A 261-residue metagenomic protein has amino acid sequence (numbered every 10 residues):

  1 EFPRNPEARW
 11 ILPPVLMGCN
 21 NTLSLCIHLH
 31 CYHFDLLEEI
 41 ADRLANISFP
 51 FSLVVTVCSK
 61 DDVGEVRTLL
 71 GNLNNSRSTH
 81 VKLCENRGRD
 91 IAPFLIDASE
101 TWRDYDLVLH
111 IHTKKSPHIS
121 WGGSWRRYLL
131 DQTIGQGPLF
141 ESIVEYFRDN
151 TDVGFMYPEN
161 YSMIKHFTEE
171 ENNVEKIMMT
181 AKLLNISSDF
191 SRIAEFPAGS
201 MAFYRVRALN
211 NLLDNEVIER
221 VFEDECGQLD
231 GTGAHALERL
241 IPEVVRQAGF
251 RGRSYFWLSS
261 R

Functional and structural regions predicted by a protein language model:
E1-R261: ER/Golgi luminal nucleotide-sugar-dependent glycosyltransferases, focusing on the catalytic module
